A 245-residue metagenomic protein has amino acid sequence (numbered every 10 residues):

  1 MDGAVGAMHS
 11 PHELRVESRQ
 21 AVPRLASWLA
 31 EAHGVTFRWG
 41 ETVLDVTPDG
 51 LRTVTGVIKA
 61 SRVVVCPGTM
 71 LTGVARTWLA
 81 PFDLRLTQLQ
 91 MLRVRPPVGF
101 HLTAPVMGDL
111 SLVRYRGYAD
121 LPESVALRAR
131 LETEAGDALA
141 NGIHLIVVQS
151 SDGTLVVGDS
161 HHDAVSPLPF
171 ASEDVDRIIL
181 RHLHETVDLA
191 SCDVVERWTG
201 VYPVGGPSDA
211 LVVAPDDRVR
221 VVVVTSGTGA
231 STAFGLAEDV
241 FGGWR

Functional and structural regions predicted by a protein language model:
M1-R38, D45-V46: Flavin (FAD/FMN) cofactor-binding and adjacent substrate-gating region of FAD-dependent oxidoreductase domains
E17, A21-L25, W39-T42, V63 (+2 more regions): Internal, well-ordered alpha-helical segments in soluble enzyme and binding-protein domains
W39-I58: Conserved beta-strand-loop-beta-strand element in the redox core of flavoprotein oxidoreductases
V57-P122: Central helical "cap/lid" subdomain
P81-L84, A135-A138, I146, V201-Y202: Short Gly/Pro-enriched turn/cap motifs at secondary-structure boundaries
H101-S111, A135, I143-V156: Conserved FAD-binding catalytic core of PHBH/FMO-like flavoproteins
Y118-S150, H182-E185: FAD cofactor-binding and catalytic pocket of flavoenzymes
G142-H144, S150-V156, H162-R245: C-terminal catalytic lobe of FAD-dependent flavoproteins
